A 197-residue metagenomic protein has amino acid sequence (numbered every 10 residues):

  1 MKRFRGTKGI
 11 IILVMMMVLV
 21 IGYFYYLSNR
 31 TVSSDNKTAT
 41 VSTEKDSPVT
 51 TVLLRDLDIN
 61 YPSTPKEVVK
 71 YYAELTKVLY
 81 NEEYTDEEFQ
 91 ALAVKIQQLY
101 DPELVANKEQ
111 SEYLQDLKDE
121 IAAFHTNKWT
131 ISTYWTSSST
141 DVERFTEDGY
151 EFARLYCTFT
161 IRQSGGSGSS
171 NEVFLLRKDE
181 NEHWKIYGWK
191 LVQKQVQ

Functional and structural regions predicted by a protein language model:
M1-T50: Amphipathic, hydrophobic N-terminal targeting peptides for secretion and organelle import
G9-I11, Q98-L99, N171: Short, charged low-complexity linear motifs
Y25-T31, V49-L53, A106-Y113, K128-T133 (+1 more regions): Short low-complexity stretches enriched in small and charged residues
D35-S47, S169-Q197: Short beta-strand edge/turn micro-motifs at domain boundaries
S47-T126: Core segments of small alpha/beta cavity-forming domains
S111-E112, T146, C157-I161, F174 (+1 more regions): A mature extracytoplasmic/lumenal domain signature
D116-Q163: Surface-exposed, charged secondary-structure patches
D148-C157, S167-D179: Extended hydrophobic
